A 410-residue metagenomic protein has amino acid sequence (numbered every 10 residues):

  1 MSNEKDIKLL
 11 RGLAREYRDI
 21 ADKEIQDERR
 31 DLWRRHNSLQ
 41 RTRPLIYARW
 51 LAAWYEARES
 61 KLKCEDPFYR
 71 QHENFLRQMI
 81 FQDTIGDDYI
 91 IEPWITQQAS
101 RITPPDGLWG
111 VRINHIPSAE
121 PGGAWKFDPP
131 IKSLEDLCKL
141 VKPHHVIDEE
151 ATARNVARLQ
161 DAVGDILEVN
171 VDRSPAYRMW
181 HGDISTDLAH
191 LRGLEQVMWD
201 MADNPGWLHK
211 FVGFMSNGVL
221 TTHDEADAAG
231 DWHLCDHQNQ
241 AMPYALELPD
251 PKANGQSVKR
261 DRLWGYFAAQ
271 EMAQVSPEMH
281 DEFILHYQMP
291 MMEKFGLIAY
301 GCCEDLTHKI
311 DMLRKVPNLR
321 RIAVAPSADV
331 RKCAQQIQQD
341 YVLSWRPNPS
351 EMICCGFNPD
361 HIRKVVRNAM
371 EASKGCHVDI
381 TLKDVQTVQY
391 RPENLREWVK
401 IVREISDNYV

Functional and structural regions predicted by a protein language model:
M1-L51, A57-K61, D88-I90, T96 (+1 more regions): Active-site loop segments of alpha/beta catalytic cores
R43, H115-P117: Cofactor-binding catalytic cores of oxidoreductases
E56-Y69, L137-L140: Glycine-/proline-rich flexible loop or hinge segments
L62-I113: Membrane helical hairpin/interfacial module
S118-Q160: A gly/proline- and charged-residue-enriched helix-loop-helix capping module
